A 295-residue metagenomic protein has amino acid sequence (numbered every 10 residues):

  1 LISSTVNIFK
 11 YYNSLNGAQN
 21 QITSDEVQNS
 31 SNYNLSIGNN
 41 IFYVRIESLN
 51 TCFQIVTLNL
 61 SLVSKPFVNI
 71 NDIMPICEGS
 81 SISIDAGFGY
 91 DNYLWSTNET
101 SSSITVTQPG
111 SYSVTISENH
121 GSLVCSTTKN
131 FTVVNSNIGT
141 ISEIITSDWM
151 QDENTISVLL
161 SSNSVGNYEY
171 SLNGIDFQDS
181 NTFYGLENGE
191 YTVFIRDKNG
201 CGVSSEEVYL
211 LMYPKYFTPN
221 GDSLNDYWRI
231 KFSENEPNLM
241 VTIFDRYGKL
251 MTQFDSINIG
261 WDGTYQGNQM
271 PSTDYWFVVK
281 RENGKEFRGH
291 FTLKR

Functional and structural regions predicted by a protein language model:
L1-M240, D245-Q253, R281-R295: Proline- and Ser/Thr-rich low-complexity, intrinsically disordered segments
N188-E190, D255-G284: Short, surface-exposed loop/turn motifs with a glycine/proline- and acidic-biased composition
